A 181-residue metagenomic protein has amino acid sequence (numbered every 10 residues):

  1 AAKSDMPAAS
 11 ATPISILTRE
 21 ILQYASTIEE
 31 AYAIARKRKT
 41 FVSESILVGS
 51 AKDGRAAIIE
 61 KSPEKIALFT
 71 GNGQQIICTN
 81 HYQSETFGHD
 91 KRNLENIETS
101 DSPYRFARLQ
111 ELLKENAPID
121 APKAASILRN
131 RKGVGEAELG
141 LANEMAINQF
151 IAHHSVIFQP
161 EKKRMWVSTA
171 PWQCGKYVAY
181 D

Functional and structural regions predicted by a protein language model:
A1-I14: Phosphate/diphosphate-binding glycine-rich loops and adjacent basic-rich segments that engage nucleotide
L22-D181: C-terminus-biased signal that marks the final domain/tail of proteins
